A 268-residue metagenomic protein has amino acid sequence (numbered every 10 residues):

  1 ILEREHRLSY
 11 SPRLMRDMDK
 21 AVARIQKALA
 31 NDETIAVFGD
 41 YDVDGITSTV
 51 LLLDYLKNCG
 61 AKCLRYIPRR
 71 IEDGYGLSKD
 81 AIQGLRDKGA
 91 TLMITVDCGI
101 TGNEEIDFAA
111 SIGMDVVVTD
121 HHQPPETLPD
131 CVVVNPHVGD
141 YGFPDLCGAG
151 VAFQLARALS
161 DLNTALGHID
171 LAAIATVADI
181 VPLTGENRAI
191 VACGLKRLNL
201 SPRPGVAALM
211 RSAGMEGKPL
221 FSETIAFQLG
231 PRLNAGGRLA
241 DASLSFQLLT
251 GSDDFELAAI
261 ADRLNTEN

Functional and structural regions predicted by a protein language model:
I1-L92, I112-G113, S160-N268: Hydrophobic helix-and-loop "lid/oligomerization" segment in the mid-to-C-terminal part of catalytic domains
L85-K88, M93-T95, I100-V181, N187-I190: Conserved phosphate-handling catalytic cores of large alpha/beta enzymes
